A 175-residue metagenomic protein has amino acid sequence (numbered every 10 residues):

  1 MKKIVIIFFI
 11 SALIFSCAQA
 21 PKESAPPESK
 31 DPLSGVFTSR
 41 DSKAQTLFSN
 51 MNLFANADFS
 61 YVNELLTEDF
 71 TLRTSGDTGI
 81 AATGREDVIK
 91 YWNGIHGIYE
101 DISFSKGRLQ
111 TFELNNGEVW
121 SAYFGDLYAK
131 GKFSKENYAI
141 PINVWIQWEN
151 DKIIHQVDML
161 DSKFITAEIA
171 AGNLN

Functional and structural regions predicted by a protein language model:
M1-I4, A18-Q19: Positively charged n-region of N-terminal signal peptides that target proteins for export
I14-S16: C-terminal motif of bacterial Sec signal peptides marking the signal peptidase cleavage site
A18-S60: Short, low-complexity N-terminal intrinsically disordered segments enriched in polar/charged residues
S60-E113, V119: A solvent-exposed, acidic/Ser-Thr-rich amphipathic alpha-helical stretch
V62, N115-E118, I146-I153: Short, solvent-exposed coil/turn segments at beta-strand boundaries
G117-L127: A short hydrophobic beta-strand element
N137-N143: Short, surface-exposed coil-to-beta transition loops
I154-N175: Low-complexity, intrinsically disordered terminal/linker segments enriched in charged and Gly/Pro repeats
